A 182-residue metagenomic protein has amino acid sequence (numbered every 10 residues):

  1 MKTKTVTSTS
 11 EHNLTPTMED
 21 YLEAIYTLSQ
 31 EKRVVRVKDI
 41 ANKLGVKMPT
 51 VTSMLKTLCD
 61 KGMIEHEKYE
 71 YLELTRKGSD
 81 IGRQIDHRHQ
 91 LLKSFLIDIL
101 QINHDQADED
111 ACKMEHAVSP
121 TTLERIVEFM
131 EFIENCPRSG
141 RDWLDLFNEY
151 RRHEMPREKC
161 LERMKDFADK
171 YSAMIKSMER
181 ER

Functional and structural regions predicted by a protein language model:
M1-N13: Short, Lys/Arg-enriched N-terminal segment that forms or immediately precedes the first helix of a structured domain
H12-V46: N-terminal helix-turn-helix DNA-binding core of bacterial DNA-binding proteins
K61-G62: Glycine-centered, phosphate/nucleic-acid-interacting loop/turn motifs that mediate DNA/RNA or nucleotide
E70-H89: Basic, amphipathic "hinge/linker" alpha-helix immediately C-terminal to the N-terminal HTH DNA-binding motif
Q90-E134: Amphipathic alpha-helical dimerization/coiled-coil segments that flank or bridge DNA-binding/regulatory modules
E115-R182: C-terminal regulatory/oligomerization modules of transcriptional regulators
